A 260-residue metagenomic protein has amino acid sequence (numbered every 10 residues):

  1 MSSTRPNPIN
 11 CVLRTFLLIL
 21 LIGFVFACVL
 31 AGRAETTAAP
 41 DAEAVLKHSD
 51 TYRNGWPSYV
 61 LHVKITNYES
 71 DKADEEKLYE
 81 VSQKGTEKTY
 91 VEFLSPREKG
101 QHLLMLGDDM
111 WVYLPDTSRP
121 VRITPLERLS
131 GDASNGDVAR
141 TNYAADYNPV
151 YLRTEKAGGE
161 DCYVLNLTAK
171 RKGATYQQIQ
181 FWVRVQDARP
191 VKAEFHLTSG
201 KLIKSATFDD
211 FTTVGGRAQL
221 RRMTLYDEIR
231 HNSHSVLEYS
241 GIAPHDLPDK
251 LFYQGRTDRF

Functional and structural regions predicted by a protein language model:
M1-L13: N-terminal secretory signal peptides that target proteins for export/translocation
T15-C28: Bacterial N-terminal signal peptides
C28-E35: Signal peptide processing junction and immediate N-terminal pro/mature segment of secreted/exported proteins
E35-S58, K64-I65, A73-E75, E98-K99 (+4 more regions): Flexible, processing/modification-adjacent segments and terminal tails in exported/periplasmic/extracellular proteins
H48-S49, Y79-Q83, F208-T213: Extended lipid/amphipathic-ligand handling interfaces
Y59-Y90, L94-P96: N-terminal, post-signal-peptide region of Sec/Tat-exported proteins
Q83-K84, M105-L106, Y113, V183 (+1 more regions): Generic beta-strand structural signal
N142, E160-G255: Gly/Pro-enriched, hydrophobic low-complexity segments that function as extracytoplasmic propeptides/linkers
